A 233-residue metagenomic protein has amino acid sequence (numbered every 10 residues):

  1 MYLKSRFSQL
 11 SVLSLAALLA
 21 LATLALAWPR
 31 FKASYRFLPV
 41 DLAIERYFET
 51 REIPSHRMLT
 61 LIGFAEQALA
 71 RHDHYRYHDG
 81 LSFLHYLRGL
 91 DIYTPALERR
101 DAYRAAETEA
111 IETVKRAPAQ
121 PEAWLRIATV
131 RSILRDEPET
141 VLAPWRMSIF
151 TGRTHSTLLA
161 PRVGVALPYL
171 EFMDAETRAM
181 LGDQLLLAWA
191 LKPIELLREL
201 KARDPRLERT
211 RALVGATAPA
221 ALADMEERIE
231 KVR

Functional and structural regions predicted by a protein language model:
M1-S8: Short, Lys/Arg-rich N-terminal segment immediately upstream of the first membrane anchor
Q9-R30: Hydrophobic membrane-insertion alpha-helices, especially the h-region of bacterial N-terminal signal peptides
F31-E49, L69-Y93, P118-V130, S156-P168 (+2 more regions): Amphipathic alpha-helical repeat scaffolds of TPR domains
Y47-F64, A96-E107: Helix-turn-helix repeat elements of alpha-solenoid scaffolds
R57-H74, H155, L159, M173-T177: Juxtamembrane/interfacial segments around transmembrane helices
A65-A68, E112-T113, M147-S148, A188: Canonical positions in the second alpha-helix
A96-L167, E171: Non-cytosolic head/periplasmic domains of membrane-anchored proteins
Y169-R233: Terminal, low-structured helical/coil segments at or just beyond the last alpha-helical repeat
